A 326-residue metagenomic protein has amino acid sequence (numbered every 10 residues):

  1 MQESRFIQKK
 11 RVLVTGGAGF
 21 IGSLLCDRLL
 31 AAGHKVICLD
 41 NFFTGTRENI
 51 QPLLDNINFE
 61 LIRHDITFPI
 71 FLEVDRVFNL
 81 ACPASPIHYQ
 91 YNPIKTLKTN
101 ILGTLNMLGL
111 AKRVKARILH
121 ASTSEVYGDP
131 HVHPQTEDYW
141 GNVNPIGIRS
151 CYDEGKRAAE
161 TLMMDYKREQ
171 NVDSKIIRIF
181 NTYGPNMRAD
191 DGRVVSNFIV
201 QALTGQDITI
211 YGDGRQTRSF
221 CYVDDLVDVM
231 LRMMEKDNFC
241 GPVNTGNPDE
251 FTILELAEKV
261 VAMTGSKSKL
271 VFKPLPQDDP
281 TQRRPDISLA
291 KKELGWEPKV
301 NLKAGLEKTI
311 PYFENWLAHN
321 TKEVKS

Functional and structural regions predicted by a protein language model:
M1-F6, L25, H64, N106 (+2 more regions): C-terminal substrate-binding subdomain of Rossmann-fold SDR/epimerase-dehydratase oxidoreductases
M1-T182, D224, V300, K308 (+1 more regions): N-terminal Rossmann-like NAD(P)+-binding domain of SDR-like oxidoreductases, especially those catalyzing
Y91-N92, N186-D191: Short, solvent-exposed loop/turn segments at secondary-structure boundaries
L97, M187-R188, S219-Y222: Nucleotide-sugar-dependent glycosyltransferase donor-binding/catalytic pocket residues
H133, A189-N197: A glycine/serine/threonine-rich, flexible loop-to-helix segment that serves as the NAD(P) cofactor-binding "lid"
C151, A159, D191, I253 (+1 more regions): Conserved donor sugar-nucleotide recognition element shared by glycan-biosynthetic enzymes
A158, L162, Y166, F198 (+2 more regions): Hydrophobic alpha-helix immediately C-terminal to the catalytic Tyr-X-X-X-Lys motif of short-chain
